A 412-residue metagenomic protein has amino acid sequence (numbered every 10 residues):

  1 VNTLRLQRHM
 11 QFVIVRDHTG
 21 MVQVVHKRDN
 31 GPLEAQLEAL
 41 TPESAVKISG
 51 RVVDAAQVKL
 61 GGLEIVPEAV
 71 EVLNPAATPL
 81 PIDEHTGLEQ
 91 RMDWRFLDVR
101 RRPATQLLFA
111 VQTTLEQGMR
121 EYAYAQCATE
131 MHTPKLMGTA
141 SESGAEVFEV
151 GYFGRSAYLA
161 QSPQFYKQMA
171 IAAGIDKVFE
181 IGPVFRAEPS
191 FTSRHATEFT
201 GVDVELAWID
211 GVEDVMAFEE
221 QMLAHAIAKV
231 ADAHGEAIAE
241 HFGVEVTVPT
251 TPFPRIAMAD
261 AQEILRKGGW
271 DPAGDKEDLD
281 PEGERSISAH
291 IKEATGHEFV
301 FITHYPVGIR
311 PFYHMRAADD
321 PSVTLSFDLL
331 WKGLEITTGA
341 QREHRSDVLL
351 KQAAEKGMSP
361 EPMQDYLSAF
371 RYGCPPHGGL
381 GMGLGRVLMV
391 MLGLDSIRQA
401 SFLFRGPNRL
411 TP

Functional and structural regions predicted by a protein language model:
V1-A207: Class II aminoacyl-tRNA synthetase-like tRNA-binding/catalytic domains
A39, L108-M119, Y158, V215-E219 (+4 more regions): Hydrophobic (often cysteine-bearing) scaffold residues that line and stabilize catalytic clefts of nucleotide/cofactor
I48, D54-A56, N74, M119-Y122 (+7 more regions): A generic secondary-structure signal for well-formed alpha-helical elements
L107-V111, V244-T250, T337: Extended, non-catalytic structural segments that build the interaction scaffolds of large macromolecular assemblies
S141-E142, E146, Q221-K332, E355-S368 (+1 more regions): Metal-assisted phosphate- and nucleotidyl-transfer catalytic regions
A157, S190-F191, D210, P249-P252 (+1 more regions): Alpha-helix capping and helix-loop boundary segments enriched in small/acidic/polar residues
A173-P183, A196-G211, H297-P412: TRNA-recognition modules of translation machinery and tRNA-sensing kinases, especially anticodon-binding
D210-V215, E220, Q262: Extended, domain-scale alpha-helical bundle/helix-rich regions
